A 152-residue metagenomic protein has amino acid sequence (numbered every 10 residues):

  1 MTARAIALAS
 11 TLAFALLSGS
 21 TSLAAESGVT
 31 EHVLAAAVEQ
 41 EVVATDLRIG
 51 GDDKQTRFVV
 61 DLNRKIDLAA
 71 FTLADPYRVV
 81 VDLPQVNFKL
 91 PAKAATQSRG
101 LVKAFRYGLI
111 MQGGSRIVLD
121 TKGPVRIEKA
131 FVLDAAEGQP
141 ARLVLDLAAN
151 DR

Functional and structural regions predicted by a protein language model:
T2-A5, S20-R152: Signal-peptide-cleaved, periplasmic/extracellular N-terminal interaction regions immediately downstream of the signal
A7-G19: Bacterial N-terminal signal peptides
